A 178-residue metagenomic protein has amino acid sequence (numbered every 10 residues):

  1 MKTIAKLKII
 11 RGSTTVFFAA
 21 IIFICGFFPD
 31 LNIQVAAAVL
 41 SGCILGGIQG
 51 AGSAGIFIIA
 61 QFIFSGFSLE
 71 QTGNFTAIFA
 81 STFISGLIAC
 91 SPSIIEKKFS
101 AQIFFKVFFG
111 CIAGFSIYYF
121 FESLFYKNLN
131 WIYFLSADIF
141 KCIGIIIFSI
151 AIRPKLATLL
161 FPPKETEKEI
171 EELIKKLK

Functional and structural regions predicted by a protein language model:
M1-A19, L129-K178: Alpha-helical transmembrane segments and their cytosolic interface
M1-S53: Hydrophobic transmembrane alpha-helices
L7-F18, V35-A38, E70, N74 (+5 more regions): Residue-level signature of transmembrane alpha-helical entry/exit and packing/kink sites in multi-pass membrane
T14-I22, A38, G42, S53-F57 (+8 more regions): Alpha-helical transmembrane segments in multi-pass membrane proteins
F23-I33, G55-P92, Y119-E122, Y126-F134: Interfacial aromatic-anchored transmembrane helix boundaries in multi-pass membrane proteins
I44-I48, L87-E96, I152-A157: Structural signal for the C-terminal ends of transmembrane alpha-helices and the immediately following loop
P92-S116: Internal alpha-helical transmembrane segments of multi-pass membrane proteins
